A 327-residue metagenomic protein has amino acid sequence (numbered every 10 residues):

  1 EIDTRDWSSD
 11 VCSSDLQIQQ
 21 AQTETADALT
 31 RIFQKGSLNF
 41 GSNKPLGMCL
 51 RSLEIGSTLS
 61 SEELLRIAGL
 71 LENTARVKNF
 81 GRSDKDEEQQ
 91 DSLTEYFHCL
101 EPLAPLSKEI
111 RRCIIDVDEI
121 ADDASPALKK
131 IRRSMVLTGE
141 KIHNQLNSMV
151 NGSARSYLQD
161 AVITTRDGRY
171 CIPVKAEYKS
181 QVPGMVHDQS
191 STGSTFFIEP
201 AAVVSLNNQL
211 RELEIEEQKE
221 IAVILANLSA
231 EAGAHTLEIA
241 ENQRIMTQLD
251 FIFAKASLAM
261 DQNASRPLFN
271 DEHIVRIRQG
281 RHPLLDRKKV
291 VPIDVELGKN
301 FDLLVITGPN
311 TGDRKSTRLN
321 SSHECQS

Functional and structural regions predicted by a protein language model:
E1-V11, L319-S327: Single conserved hydrophobic/aromatic residue that forms the stacking wall/gate of nucleotide- or nucleobase-binding
R5, S9-A127, I131, H235-E238 (+3 more regions): Conserved amphipathic alpha-helical "coupling/scaffold" segments that transmit conformational changes between domains
A28-L29, V117-I131, Q189-S194, L210 (+2 more regions): Short hinge/gating elements
P102-D118, S205-A226: Extended, charged coiled-coil "arm/hinge" scaffolds of SMC/Rad50-like chromosome-maintenance ATPases and other large
K129-Y178: Extended, Lys/Arg-enriched charged tracts that mediate electrostatic binding to polyanionic substrates
R166-F197, N207, L268-P292: SMC-family hinge/dimerization module
E214-R244, Q248: Non-transmembrane, heptad-repeat alpha-helical coiled-coil rod segments that act as dimerization/spacing scaffolds
L237, E241-G312, R318: Conserved NTPase motor "head" modules and their coupling/switch loops across ABC/AAA+ ATPases, GTPases, and GHKL ATPases
